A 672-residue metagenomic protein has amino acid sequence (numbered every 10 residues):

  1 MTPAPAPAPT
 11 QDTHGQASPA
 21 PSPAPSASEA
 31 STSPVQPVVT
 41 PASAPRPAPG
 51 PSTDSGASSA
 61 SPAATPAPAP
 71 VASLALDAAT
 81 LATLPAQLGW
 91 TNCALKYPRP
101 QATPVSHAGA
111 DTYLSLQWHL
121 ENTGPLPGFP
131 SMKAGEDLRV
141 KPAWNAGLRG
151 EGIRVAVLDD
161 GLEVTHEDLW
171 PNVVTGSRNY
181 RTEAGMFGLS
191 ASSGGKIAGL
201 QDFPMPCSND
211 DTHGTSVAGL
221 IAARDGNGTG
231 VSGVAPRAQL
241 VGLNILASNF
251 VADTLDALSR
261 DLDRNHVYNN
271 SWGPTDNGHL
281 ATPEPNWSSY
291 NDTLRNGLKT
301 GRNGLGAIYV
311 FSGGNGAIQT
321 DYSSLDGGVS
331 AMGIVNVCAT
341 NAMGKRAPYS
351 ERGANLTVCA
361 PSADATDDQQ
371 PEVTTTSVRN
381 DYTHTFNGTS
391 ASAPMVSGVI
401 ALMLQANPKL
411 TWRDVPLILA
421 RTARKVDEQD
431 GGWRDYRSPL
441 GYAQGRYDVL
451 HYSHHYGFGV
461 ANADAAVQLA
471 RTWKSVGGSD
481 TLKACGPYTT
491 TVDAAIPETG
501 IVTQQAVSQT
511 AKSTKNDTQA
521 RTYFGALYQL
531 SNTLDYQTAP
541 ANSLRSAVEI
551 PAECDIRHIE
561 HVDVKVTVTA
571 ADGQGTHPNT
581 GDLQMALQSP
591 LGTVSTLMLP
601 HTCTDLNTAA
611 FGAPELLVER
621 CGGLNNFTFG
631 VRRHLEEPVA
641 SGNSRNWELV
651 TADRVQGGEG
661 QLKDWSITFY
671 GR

Functional and structural regions predicted by a protein language model:
M1, A143, L158, V217 (+9 more regions): Residue-level detector of buried hydrophobic side-chain packing in well-ordered secondary-structure elements
D12, P41-A42, A48, G56 (+1 more regions): Autoinhibitory propeptides
W90-A238, V251, D256-S288, R302-L305 (+3 more regions): Active-site core segment of subtilase-fold serine proteases
P142-G150, S208-D211, G219, S232-A235 (+7 more regions): Mature extracellular/periplasmic domains of secretome proteins
D159, G328-Q405, K409: Extracellular S/T/G-rich loop segment that most often corresponds to the catalytic His/Ser-adjacent loop
D160-V164, D225-N227, L246-N249, G273-G278 (+8 more regions): Solvent-exposed loop/turn segments at secondary-structure junctions within structured extracellular/periplasmic domains
D261, N265-S271, G306, G333-I334 (+2 more regions): C-terminal subdomain of the subtilisin-like protease fold in secreted/lumenal serine endopeptidases
K474-R672: Loop and turn regions of beta-sandwich accessory domains that flank beta-strands and are enriched in small/polar
